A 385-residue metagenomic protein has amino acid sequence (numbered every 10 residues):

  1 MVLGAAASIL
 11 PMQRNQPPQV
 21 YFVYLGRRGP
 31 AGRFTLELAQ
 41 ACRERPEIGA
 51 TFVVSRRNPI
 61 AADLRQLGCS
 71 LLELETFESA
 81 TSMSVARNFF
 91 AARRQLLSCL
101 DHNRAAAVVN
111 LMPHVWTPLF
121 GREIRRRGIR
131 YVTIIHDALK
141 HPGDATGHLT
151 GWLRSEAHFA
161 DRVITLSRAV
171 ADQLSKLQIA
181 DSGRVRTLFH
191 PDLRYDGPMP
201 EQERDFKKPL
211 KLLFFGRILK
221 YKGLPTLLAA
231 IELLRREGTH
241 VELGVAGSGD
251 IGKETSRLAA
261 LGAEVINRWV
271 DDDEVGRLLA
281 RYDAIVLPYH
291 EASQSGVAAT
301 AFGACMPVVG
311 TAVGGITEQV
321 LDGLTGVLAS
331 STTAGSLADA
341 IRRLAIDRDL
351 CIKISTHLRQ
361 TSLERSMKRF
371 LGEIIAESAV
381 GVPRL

Functional and structural regions predicted by a protein language model:
L25-G32, A41-F90, V170, G247-I251: N-terminal strand-loop element at the rim of the active site of nucleotide-sugar-dependent glycosyltransferases
G32-Q40, L210, R217-L233, A299 (+1 more regions): A conserved mid-protein helix/loop that constitutes part of the nucleotide-sugar donor-binding site
V108-G128, S293: An aromatic- and histidine-rich active-site surface loop
H158-P198: Donor nucleotide-sugar binding/catalytic pocket of nucleotide-sugar-dependent glycosyltransferases
K253-G276: Nucleotide-activated donor-binding/catalytic signature segment of Leloir-type glycosyltransferases, i.e., the conserved
A280-S293, M306: Acidic donor-binding loop of glycosyltransferase active sites
D322-G323, V327-A334, I341-R348: Conserved acidic donor-binding segment of nucleotide-sugar-dependent glycosyltransferases
R343, L350-E364: A short, well-ordered alpha-helix in the C-terminal region of glycosyltransferases
